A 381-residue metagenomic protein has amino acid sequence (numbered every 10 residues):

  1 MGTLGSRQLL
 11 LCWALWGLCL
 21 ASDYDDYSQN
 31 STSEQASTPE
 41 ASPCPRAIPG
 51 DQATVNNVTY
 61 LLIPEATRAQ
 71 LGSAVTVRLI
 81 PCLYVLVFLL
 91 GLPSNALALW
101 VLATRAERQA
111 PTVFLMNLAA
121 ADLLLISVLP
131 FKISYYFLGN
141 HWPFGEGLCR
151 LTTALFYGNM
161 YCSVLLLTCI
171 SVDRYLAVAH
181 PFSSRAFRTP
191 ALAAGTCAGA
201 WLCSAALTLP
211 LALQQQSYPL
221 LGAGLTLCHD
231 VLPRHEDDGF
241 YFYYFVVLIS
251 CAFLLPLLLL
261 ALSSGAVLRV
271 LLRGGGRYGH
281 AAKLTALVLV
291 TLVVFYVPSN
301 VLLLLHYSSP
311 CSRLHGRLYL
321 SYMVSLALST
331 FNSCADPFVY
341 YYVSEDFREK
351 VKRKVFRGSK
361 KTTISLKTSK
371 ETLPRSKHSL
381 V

Functional and structural regions predicted by a protein language model:
M1-P93, L232-E236, Y244-F245, V381: Extracellular N-terminal segment of 7TM GPCRs
D23, Y84, F88, V101 (+9 more regions): Helix-to-loop junction signature of class
L62-Q70, Y136-Y161, H180, R185-C197 (+4 more regions): Loop architecture of class A 7-transmembrane GPCRs
S73-V85, R105-V172, A177-P190: Extracellular TM2-ECL1-early TM3 structural module of rhodopsin-like
L92-A103, A119, I126-P130, G158-F182 (+4 more regions): Cytoplasm-facing ends of alpha-helical transmembrane segments in multi-pass membrane proteins
F114, A193-A198, V246-V247, T285 (+2 more regions): Hydrophobic alpha-helical transmembrane segments
G224-F253, L259, G265-V301, S325: Intracellular effector-coupling site of seven-transmembrane GPCRs, centered on the ICL3-to-TM6 transition
V297, V301-L303, M323-R375: Seventh transmembrane helix
